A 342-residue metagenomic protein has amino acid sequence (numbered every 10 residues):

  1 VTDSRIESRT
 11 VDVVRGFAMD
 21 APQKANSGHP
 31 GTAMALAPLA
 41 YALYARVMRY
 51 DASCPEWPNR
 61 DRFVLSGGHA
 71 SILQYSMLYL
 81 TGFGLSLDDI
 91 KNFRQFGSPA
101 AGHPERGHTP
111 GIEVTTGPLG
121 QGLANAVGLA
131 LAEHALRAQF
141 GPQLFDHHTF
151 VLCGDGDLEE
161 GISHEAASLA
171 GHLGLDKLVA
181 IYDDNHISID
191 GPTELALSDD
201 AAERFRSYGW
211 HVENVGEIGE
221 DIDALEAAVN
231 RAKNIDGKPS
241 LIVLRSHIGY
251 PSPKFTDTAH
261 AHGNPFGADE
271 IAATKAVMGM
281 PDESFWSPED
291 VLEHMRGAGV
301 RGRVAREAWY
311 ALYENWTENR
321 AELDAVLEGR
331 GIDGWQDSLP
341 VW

Functional and structural regions predicted by a protein language model:
V1-T149, L292-W342: Thiamine diphosphate
A52-S53, H108, V114-G299: Glycine-rich ThDP/TPP pyrophosphate-binding loop and its adjacent helix/strand module within ThDP-dependent enzymes
